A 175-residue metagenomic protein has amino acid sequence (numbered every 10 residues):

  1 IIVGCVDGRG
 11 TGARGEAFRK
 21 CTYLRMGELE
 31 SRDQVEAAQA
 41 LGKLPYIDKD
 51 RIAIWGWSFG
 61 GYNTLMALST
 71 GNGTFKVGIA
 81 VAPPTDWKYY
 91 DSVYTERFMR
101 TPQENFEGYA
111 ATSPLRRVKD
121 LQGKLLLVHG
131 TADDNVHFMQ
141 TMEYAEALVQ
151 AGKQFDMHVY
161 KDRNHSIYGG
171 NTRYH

Functional and structural regions predicted by a protein language model:
C5-H175: Active-site-proximal cap/loop segments of hydrolase catalytic domains
